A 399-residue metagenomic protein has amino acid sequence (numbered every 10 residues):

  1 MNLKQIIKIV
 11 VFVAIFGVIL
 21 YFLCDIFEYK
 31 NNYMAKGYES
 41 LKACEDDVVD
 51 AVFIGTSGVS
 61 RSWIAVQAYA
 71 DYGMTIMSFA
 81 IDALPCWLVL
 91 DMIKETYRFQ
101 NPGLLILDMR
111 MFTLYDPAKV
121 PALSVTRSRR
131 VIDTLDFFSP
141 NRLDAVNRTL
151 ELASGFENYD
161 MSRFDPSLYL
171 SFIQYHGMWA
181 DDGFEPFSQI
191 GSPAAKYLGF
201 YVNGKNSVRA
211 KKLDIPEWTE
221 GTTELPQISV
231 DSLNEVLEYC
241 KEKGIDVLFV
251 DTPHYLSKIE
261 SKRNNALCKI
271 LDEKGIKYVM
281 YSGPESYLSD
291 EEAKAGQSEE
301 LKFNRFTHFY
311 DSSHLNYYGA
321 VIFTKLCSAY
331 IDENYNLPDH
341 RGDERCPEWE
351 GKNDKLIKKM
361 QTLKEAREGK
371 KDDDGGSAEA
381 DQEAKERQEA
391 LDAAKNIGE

Functional and structural regions predicted by a protein language model:
K8-D25: Hydrophobic membrane-insertion alpha-helices, especially the h-region of bacterial N-terminal signal peptides
F27-D47: Alpha-helical transmembrane signal-anchor/signal-peptide segments
V48-W63, Y317: Catalytic nucleophile-elbow at a beta strand-turn-alpha helix junction centered on a G-D-S/GDSL motif, marking
G58-A145: Membrane-embedded segments
A83-W87, E224-S229, Y255-K262: Acidic-and-aromatic substrate-binding clefts and catalytic sites of carbohydrate-active enzymes
S124-K243, G342-E399: Secreted/periplasmic serine-hydrolase-like ester/acetyl group-modifying domain
N234-E260: Active-site segments of SGNH/GDSL-like serine hydrolases that catalyze O-acetyl group transfer/hydrolysis on lipids
S261-G376: C-terminal regions of proteins
